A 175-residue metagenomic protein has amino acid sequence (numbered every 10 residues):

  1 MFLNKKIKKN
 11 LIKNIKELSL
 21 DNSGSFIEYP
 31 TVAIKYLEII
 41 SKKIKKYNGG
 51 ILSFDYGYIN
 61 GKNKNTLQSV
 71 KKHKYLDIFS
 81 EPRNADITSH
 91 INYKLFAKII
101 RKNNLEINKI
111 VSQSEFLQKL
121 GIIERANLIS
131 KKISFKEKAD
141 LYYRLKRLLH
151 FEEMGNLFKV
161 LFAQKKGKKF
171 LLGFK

Functional and structural regions predicted by a protein language model:
M1-N14: Internal glycine-rich alpha/beta core junctions
L11-K175: Long, Lys/Arg- and hydrophobic-enriched amphipathic alpha-helices
